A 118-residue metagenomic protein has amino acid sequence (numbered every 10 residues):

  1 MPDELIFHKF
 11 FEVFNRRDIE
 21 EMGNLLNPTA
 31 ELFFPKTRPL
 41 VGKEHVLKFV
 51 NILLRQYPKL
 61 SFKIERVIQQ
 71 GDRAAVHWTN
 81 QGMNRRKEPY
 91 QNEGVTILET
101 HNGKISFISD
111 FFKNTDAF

Functional and structural regions predicted by a protein language model:
H8-E12: Amphipathic alpha-helical repeat scaffolds
R16-T29, F33: Short, well-ordered alpha-helical segments enriched in acidic and aromatic residues
P28-Q70: A solvent-exposed, acidic/Ser-Thr-rich amphipathic alpha-helical stretch
S61-F62, H77, Y90-T96: Short, surface-exposed coil-to-beta transition loops
D72-N80: A short hydrophobic beta-strand element
N80-G82, T100: Hydrophobic beta-strand positions in extracellular immunoglobulin-like domains
G82-Q91: Short, cysteine-centered beta-strand-loop-beta hairpins and adjacent loop/turn segments enriched in charged/polar
E93, I97-D116: Short beta-strand edge/turn micro-motifs at domain boundaries
